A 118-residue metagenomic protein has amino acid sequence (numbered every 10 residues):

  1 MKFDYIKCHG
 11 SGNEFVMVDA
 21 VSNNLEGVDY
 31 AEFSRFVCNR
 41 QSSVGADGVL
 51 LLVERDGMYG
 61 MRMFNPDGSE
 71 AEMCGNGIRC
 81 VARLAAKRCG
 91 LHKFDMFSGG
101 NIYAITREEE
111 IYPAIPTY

Functional and structural regions predicted by a protein language model:
M1-Y112: A glycine-rich beta-to-alpha transition motif near the start of alpha/beta enzyme domains, typified by
I115-Y118: Short, intrinsically disordered, charge-balanced linker/junction segments flanking boundaries in proteins
